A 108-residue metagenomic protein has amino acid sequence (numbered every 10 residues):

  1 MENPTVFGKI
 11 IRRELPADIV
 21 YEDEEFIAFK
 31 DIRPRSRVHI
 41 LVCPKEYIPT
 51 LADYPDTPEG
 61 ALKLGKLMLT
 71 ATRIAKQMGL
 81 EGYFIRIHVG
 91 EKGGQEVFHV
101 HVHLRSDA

Functional and structural regions predicted by a protein language model:
M1-A108: HIT superfamily nucleotide-processing domains
